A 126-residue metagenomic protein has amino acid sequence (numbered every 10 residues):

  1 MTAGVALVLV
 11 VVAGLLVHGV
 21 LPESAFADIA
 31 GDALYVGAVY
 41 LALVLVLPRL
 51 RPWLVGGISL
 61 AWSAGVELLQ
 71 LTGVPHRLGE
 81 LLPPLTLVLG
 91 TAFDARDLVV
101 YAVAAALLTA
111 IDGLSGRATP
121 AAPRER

Functional and structural regions predicted by a protein language model:
M1-R126: Bulky hydrophobic segments
